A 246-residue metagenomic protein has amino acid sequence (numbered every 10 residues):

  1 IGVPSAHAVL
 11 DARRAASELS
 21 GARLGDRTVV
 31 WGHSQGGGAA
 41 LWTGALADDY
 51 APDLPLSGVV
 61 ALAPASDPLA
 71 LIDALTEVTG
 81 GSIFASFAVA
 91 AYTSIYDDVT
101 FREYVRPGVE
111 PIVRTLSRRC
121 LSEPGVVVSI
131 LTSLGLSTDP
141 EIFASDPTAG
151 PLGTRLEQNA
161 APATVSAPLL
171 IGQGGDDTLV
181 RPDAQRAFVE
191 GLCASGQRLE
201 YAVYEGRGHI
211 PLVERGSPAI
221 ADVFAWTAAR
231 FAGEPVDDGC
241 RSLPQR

Functional and structural regions predicted by a protein language model:
I1-S20: Alpha/beta-hydrolase active-site loop
R14-F84: Primarily recognizes the serine-hydrolase "nucleophile elbow" in alpha/beta-hydrolase and SGNH/GDSL folds
G25-R27, L54-G58, V165-P168, S195-E200: Loop/turn elements at helix/coil->beta-strand transitions in domains of secreted/extracellular proteins
T43, A167-L169, R181-G191: Short alpha-helix in the alpha/beta-hydrolase fold that links the catalytic acid
L62-P162: Accessory cap/linker subdomain of secreted extracellular hydrolases
T148, G153-T154, R186-R246: C-terminal catalytic histidine-bearing segment of alpha/beta-hydrolase fold enzymes
V165, L170-D177: Short beta-strand/loop motif that positions the catalytic acidic residue of the alpha/beta-hydrolase fold
G175-V180, I210: Acidic catalytic loop of the alpha/beta-hydrolase fold
